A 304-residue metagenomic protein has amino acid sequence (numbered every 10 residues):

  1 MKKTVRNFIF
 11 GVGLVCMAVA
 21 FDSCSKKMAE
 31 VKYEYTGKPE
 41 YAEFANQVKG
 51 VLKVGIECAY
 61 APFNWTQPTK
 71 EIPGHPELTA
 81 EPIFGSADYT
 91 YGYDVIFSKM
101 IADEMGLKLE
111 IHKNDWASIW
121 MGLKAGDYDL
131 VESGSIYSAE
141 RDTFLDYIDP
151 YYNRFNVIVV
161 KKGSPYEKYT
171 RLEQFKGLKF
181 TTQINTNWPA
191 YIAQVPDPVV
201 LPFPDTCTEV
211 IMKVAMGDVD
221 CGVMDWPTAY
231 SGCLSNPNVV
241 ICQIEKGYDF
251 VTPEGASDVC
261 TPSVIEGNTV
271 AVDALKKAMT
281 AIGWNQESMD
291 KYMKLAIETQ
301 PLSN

Functional and structural regions predicted by a protein language model:
K2-F10: Bacterial N-terminal signal peptides that target proteins for export
V19-S23: C-terminal motif of bacterial Sec signal peptides marking the signal peptidase cleavage site
K27-E34, N187-D205, I241-Q243, A274-N304: Ligand-binding clefts/hinges and TM-proximal coupling segments of bilobed small-molecule sensing domains
V31-G134: Extracytoplasmic small-molecule ligand-binding "clamshell" domains of the periplasmic binding protein/Venus flytrap
C58-A61, S86-E104, S135, V157-I211 (+1 more regions): Bilobed "Venus flytrap"/periplasmic-binding protein-like clamshell domains and structurally analogous long
V95, K99, D103, K108-Q174 (+1 more regions): Acidic, polar ligand-binding/catalytic clefts
S118, G134-F144, Y191-Q194, A215-M216 (+1 more regions): A ligand-binding cleft/hinge motif common to bilobed small-molecule-binding domains
Y152-V160, L234-M279, I297-N304: Periplasmic-binding protein-like
